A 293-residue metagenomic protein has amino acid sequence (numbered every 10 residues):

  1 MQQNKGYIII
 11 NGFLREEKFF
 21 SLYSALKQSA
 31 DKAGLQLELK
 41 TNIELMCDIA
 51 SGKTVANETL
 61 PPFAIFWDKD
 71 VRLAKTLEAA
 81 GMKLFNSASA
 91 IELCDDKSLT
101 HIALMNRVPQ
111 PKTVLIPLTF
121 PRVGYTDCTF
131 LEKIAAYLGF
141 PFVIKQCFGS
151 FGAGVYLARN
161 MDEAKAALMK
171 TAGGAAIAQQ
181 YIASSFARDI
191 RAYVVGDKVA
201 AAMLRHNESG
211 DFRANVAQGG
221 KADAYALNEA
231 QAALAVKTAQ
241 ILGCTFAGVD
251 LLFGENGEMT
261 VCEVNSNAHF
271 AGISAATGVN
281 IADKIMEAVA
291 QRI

Functional and structural regions predicted by a protein language model:
Q2, Y7-G12, I91-A187, E229: Active-site nucleotide/adenylate-binding loops and adjacent lid/helix of ATP-dependent enzymes
G12-R122: Conserved N-proximal alpha/beta basic substrate-recognition cap immediately N-terminal to, or forming the N-lobe
W67-V71, A183-S184, T245: Short beta->alpha connector loops
F142, A200-A201, A247, T260-C262: Protein kinase-like catalytic core scaffold
F151-L242: Phosphate-binding site of ATP-dependent enzymes
Q179, I190, C244-N256: A short glycine-rich, hydrophobically flanked beta-strand micro-motif that places a catalytic Asp/Glu for divalent metal
Q240, F253-I293: C-terminal active-site "lid" helix and adjoining low-complexity regulatory extension at the edge of ATP-using catalytic
